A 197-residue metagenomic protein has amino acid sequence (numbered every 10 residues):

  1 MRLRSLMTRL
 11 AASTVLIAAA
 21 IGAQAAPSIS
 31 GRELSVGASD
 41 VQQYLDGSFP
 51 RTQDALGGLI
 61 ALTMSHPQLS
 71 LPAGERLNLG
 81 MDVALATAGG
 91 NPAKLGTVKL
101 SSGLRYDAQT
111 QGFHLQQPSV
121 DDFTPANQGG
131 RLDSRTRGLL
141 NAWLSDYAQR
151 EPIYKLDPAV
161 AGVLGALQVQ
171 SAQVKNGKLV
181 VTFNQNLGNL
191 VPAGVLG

Functional and structural regions predicted by a protein language model:
M1-R2, I17: Helix-centric, low-specificity signal for extended rod-like, repetitive segments
R2-A11: Bacterial N-terminal signal peptides that target proteins for export
A12-V15, P27-S28: Lipid interaction determinants
A20-G22: N-terminal signal peptide c-region/cleavage motif recognized by signal peptidases
Q24-G197: Extracellular/lumenal and peripheral-membrane lipid-interaction modules
